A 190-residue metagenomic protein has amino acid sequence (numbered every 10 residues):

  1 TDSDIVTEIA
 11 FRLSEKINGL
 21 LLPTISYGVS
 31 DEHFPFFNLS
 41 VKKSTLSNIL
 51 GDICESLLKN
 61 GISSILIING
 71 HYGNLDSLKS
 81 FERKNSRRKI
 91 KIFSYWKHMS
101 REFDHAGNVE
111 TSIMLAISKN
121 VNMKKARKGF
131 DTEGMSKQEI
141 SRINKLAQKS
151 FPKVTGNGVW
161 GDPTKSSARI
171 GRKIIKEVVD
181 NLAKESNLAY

Functional and structural regions predicted by a protein language model:
T1-S64, Y72-Y190: Extended, histidine- and acidic-residue-enriched regions that form the cofactor-binding/catalytic faces
